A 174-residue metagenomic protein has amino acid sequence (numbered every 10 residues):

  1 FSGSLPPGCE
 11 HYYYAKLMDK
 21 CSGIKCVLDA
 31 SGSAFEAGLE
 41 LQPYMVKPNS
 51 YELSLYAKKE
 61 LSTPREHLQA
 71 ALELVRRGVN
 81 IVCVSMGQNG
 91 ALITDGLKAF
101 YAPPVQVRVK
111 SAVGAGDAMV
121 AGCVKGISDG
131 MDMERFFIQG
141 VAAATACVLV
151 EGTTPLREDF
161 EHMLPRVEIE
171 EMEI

Functional and structural regions predicted by a protein language model:
F1-E66: Conserved beta-alpha-beta core of the PfkB/ribokinase-like small-molecule kinase fold
D19-G23, E36-A37, P64-I174: Conserved phosphate-binding/catalytic region of the ribokinase-like
